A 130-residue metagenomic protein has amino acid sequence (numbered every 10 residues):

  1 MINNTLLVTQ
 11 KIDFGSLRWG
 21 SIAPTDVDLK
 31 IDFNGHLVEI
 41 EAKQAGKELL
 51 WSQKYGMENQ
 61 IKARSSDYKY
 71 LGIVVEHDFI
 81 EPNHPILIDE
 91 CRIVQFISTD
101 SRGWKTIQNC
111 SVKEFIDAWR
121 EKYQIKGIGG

Functional and structural regions predicted by a protein language model:
M1-N3, E48-L49, N83-H84: Ribonuclease/tRNase effector modules and their secretory precursors
M1-T25, K113-G130: Acidic-basic catalytic patches of nuclease active cores, encompassing PD-(D/E)XK and other metal-cofactor nuclease
I22, A45-G56: Active-site-adjacent loop/helix micro-motif of nuclease/hydrolase catalytic cores
V27-L29, S98: Extended, charge-rich alpha-helical interface modules
L29-I31, H36-Q44: Conserved catalytic cores of phosphodiester-cleaving nucleases, focusing on short active-site segments
W51-N59, I88-C91: "Short basic amphipathic alpha-helical interaction patches in structured regions
R64-I93: Nucleic-acid nuclease catalytic cores
P85-E121: Polybasic, proline/glycine-rich intrinsically disordered low-complexity segments
